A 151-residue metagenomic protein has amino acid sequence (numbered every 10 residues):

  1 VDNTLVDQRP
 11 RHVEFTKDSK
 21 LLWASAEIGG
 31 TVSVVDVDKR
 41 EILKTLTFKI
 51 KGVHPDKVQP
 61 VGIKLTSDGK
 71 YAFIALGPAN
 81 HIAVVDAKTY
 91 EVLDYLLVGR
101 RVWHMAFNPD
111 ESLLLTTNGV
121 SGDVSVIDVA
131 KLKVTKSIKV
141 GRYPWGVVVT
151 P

Functional and structural regions predicted by a protein language model:
V1-P151: Predominantly soluble domains enriched in secretory-pathway, periplasmic, or organellar proteins
